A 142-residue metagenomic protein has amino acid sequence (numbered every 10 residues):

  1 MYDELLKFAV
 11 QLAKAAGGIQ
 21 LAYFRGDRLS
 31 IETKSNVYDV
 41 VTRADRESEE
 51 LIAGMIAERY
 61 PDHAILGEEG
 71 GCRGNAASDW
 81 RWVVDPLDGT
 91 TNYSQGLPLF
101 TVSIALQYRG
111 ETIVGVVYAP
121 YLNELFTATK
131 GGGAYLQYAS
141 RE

Functional and structural regions predicted by a protein language model:
M1-L87: N-terminal subdomain of lithium-sensitive/metallo-dependent phosphomonoesterases centered on the IMPase/IPPase/PAP
G54, A76-Y138: DPxDG-like acidic metal-binding loop motif
R141-E142: Conserved beta-loop-beta connector loops within the AMP-binding
